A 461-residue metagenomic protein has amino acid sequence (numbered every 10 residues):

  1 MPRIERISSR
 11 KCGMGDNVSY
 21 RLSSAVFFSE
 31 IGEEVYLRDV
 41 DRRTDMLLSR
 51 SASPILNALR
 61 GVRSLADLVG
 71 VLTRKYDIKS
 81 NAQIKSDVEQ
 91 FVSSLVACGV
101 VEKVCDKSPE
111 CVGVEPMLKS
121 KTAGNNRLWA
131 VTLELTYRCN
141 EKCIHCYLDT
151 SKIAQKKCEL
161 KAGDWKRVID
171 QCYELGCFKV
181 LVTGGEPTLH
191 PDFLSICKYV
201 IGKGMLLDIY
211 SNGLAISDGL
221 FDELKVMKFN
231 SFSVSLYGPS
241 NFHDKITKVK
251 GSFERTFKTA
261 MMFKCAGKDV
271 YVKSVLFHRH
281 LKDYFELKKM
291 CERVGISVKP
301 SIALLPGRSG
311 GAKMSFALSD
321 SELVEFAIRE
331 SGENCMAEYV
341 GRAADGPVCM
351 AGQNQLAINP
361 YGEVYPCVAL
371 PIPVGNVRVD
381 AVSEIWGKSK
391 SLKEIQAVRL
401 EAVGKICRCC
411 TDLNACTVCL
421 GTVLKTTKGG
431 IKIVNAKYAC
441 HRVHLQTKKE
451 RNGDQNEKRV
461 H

Functional and structural regions predicted by a protein language model:
M1-L59, K75, H461: Acidic, low-complexity/disordered tracts enriched in E/D and polar residues
I4-R6, L206, D222-D380: Radical SAM enzyme [4Fe-4S]-AdoMet core and its adjacent flexible, acidic and glycine-rich loops/tails across
V18, P371-H461: Flexible mid-to-C-terminal extensions adjoining Fe-S/redox cofactors in radical SAM and related proteins
F28, E102-V104, V418: Short beta-strand "wing" residues that participate in macromolecule-binding interfaces
R42-T44, S151-E159, K245-G251, K425-T426: Short glycine-enriched, charge-decorated loop/helix-capping segments at active-site entrances that position
N57-D67: Short capping segments at the starts of secondary-structure elements
D67, K75, K79-S80, S86-S94 (+2 more regions): Conserved alpha-helical substructure of the radical SAM core
R138, K142, C146-D149, G352 (+4 more regions): Cys/His-rich metal-chelating microdomains
